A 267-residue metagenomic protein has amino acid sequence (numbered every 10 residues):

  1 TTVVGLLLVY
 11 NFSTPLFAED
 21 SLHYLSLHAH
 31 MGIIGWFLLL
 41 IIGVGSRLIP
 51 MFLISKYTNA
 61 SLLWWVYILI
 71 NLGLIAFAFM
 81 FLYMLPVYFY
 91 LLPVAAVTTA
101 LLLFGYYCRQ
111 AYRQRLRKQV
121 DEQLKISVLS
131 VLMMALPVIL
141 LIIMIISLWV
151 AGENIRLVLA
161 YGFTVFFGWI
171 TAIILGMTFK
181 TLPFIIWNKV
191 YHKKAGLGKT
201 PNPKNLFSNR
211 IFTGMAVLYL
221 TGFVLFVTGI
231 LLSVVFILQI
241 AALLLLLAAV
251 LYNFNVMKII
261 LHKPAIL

Functional and structural regions predicted by a protein language model:
T1-L267: Hydrophobic alpha-helical transmembrane segments of multi-pass integral membrane proteins
